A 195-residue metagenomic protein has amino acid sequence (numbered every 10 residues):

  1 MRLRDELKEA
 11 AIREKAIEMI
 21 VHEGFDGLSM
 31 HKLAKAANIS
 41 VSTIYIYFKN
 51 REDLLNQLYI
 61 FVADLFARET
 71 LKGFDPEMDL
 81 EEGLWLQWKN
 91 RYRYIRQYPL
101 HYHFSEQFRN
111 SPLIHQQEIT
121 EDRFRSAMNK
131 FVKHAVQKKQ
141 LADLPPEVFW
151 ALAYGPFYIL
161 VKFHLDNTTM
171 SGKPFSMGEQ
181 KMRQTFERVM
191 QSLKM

Functional and structural regions predicted by a protein language model:
M1-L7: N-terminal intrinsically disordered/low-complexity leader segments
A11, K15, M19-D53, Q57: Helix-turn-helix
H22-D26, Y98, K138: Short coil/turn segments at alpha/beta junctions that flank glycine-rich nucleotide-binding fingerprints
L54-V62, S105: Alpha-helical DNA-contacting segments of helix-turn-helix folds
Q57, K72-Q97, F149-A153: Hydrophobic alpha-helical connector segments
D64-A67, L71, L86, L113-K138 (+4 more regions): Amphipathic alpha-helical packing segments from all-alpha helical-bundle domains
R93, K130-Q137, D166-M195: C-terminal peripheral helix-coil segments that are non-catalytic and often amphipathic
Y94-I114, K162-T168: Amphipathic alpha-helical segments used for helix-helix packing
